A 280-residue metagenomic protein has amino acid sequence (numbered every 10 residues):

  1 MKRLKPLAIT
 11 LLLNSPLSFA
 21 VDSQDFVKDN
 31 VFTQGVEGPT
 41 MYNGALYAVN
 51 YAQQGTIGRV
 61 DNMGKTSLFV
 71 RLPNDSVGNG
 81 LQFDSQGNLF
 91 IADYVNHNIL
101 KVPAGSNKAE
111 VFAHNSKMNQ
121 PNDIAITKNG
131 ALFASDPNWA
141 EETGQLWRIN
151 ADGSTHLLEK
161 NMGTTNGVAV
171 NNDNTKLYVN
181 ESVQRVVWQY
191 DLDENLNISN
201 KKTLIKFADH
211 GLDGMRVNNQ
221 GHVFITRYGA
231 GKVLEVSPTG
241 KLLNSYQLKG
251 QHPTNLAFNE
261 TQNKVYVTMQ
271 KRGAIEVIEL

Functional and structural regions predicted by a protein language model:
K2-T10: Sec-dependent signal peptide recognition, specifically the positively charged N-region followed immediately by
S23-N30, K65-R71, K108-H114, S154-K160 (+2 more regions): A short beta-strand motif characteristic of beta-propeller blades
N30-L46, P73-L89, D93, N98 (+7 more regions): Beta-rich, blade/repeat-based domains predominating in secreted/periplasmic proteins but also intracellular
A48-S67: Beta-propeller domains
T56-G58, N98-L100, Q145-W147, V186-W188 (+2 more regions): A short loop-to-beta-strand structural motif that recurs across blades of beta-propeller domains
V60-K65, P103-N107, I149-G153, D191-L196 (+2 more regions): Short loop/turn segments that connect beta-strands within beta-propeller blades
Y178-E194, N200-L204, H210: Anionic-ligand binding region
